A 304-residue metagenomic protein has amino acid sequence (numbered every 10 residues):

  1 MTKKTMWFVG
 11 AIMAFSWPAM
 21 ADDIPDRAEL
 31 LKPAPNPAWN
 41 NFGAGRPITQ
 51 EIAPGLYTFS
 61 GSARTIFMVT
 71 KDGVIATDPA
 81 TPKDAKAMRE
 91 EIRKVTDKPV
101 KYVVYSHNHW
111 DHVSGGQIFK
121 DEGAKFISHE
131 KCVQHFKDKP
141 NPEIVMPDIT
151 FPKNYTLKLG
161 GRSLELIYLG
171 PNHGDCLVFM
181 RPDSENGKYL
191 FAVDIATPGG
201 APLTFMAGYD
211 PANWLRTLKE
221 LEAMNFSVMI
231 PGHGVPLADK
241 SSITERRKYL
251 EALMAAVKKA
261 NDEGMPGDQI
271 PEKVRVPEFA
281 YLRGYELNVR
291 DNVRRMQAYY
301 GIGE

Functional and structural regions predicted by a protein language model:
M1-F8: Bacterial N-terminal signal peptides that target proteins for export
F8-S16: Bacterial N-terminal signal peptides
A19-N40, A223-N225, P236-E304: Accessory terminal helices/loops
P47-E91, V178-D183, G187-D194: Conserved beta-strand hairpin/beta-sheet module of binuclear metal-dependent hydrolase folds, prominently
T49, K71-I75, K83-K125: Active-site metal-binding motif and surrounding structural segment of the metallo-beta-lactamase
G55, M68, D78, I92 (+9 more regions): Divalent metal-coordination and catalytic microenvironments
G73-V74, T81-K83, T156, S163 (+1 more regions): Metallo-beta-lactamase
W110-G170, C176-V178, G187-K188, E220-V228 (+1 more regions): Divalent-metal coordination cores built from histidine and acidic residues
